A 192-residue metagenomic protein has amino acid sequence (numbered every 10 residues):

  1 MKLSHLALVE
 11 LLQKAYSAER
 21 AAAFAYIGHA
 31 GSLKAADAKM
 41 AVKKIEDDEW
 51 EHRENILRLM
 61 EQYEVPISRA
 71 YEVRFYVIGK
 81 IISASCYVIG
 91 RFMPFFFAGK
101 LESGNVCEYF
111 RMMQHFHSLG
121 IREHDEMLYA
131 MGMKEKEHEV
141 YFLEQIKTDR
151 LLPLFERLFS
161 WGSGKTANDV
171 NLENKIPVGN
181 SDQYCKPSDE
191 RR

Functional and structural regions predicted by a protein language model:
M1-R192: Non-heme di-metal
